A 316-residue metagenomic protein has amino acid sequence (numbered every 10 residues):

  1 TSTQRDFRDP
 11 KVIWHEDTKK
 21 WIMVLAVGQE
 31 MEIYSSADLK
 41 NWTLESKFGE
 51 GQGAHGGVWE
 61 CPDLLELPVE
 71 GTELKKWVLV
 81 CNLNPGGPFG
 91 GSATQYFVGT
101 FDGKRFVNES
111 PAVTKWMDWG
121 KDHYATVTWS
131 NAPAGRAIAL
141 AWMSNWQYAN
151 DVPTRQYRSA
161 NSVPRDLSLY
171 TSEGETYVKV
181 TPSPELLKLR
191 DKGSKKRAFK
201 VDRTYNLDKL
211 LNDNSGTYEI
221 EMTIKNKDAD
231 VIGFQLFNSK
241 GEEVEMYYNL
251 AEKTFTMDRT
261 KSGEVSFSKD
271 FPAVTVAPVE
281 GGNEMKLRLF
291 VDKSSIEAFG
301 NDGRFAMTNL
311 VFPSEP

Functional and structural regions predicted by a protein language model:
T1-S2, I33-A54, F97-D118, Y177-T181: Blade-edge beta-strand/turn elements of extracellular beta-propeller and related beta-sheet repeat scaffolds
T1-Y34, L44-Q52, L65, E73-G86 (+1 more regions): Hydrophobic core segments of beta-strands in well-ordered, beta-rich domains
R5, A26, H55-E60, T72 (+6 more regions): Active-site-proximal structural scaffolding
R8-K11, E60-D63, Y124-V127: Beta-propeller and closely related beta-sheet repeat lectin domains
T18, V27-E30, L39, A93 (+1 more regions): Surface-exposed loop/turn positions within WD40 beta-propeller blades
E30-S35, G87-V98, N150, V163: Structural motif
L67-G71, W77-V78, P85-R105: Acidic, glycine-rich loop-and-beta core segments that form the ion-binding/anion-interacting portion of active sites
T100-P316: Beta-rich accessory regions
